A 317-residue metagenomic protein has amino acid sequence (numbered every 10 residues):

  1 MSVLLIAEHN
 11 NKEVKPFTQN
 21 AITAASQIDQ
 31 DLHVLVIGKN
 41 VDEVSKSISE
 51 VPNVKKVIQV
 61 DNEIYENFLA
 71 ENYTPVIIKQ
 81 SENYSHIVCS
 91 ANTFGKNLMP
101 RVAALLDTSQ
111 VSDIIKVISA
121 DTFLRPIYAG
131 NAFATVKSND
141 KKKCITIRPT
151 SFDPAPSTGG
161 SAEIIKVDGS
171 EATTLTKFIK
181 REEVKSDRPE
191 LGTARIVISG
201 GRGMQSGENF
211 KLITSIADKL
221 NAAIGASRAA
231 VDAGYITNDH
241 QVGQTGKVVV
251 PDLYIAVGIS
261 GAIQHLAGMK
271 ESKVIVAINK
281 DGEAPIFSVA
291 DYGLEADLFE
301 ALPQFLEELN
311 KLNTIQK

Functional and structural regions predicted by a protein language model:
M1-K317: N-terminal glycine-rich FAD/FM-binding segment characteristic of electron-transfer flavoproteins
